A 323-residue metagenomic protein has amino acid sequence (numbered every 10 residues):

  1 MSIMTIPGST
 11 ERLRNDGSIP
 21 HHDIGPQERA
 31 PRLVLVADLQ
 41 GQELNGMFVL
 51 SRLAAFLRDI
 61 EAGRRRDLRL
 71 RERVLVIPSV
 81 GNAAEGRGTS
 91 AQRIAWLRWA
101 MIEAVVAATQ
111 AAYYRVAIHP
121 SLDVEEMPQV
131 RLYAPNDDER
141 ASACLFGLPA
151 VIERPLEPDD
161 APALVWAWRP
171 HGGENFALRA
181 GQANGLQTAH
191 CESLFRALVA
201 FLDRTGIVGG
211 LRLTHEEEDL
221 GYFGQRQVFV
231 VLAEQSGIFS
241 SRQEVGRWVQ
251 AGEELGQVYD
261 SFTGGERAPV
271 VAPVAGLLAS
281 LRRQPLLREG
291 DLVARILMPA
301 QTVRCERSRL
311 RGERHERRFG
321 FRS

Functional and structural regions predicted by a protein language model:
M1-S323: Structured catalytic-domain cores with a bias toward divalent-metal coordination
